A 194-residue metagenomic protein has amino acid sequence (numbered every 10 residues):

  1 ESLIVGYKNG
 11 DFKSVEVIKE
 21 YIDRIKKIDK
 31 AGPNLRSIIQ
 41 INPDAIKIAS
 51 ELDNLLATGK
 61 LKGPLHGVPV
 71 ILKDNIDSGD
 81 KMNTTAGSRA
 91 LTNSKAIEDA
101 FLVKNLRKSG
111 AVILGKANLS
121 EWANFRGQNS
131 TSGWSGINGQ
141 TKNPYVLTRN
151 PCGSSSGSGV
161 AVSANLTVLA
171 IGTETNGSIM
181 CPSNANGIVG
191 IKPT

Functional and structural regions predicted by a protein language model:
E1-N93, W122-N124: Short, well-ordered alpha-helical
E98-T194: Short glycine/serine-rich loop segments
